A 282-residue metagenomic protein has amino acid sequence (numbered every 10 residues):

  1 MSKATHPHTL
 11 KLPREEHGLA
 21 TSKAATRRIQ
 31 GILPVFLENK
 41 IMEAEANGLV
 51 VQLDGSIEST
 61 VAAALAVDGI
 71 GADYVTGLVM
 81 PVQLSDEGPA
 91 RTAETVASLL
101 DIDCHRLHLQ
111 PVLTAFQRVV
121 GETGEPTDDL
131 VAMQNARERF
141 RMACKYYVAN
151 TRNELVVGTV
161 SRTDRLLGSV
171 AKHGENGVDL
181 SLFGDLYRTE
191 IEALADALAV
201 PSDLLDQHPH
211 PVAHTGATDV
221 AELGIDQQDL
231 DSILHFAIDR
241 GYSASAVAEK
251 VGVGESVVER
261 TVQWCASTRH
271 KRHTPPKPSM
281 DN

Functional and structural regions predicted by a protein language model:
M1-L49, H105, E125-R139, A143-L155 (+2 more regions): ATP/NTP-dependent adenylation/nucleotidyl-transfer catalytic domains that generate, transfer, or process NMP-activated
A44-L53, I57-T95: ATP-dependent adenylation/pyrophosphate-handling site
G55-E58, Q110-V112, G158-D164: Short glycine-enriched loops at secondary-structure junctions
E58, S85-E87, T114, L166 (+1 more regions): Generic structural signal for helix capping and beta-alpha/helix-loop junctions
S59-A62, M142, R165-L166: Short glycine/serine/threonine-rich phosphate/pyrophosphate-binding segments that cradle anionic phosphate groups
L65-A66, A72, T76, H108-T123 (+3 more regions): ATP-dependent adenylate-handling active sites, centered on carboxylate activation for C-N bond formation
I70-G71, L100-D101, R152: Short, structured coil segments at secondary-structure junctions
T95-D128, L204-D206: A conserved beta-strand->alpha-helix junction
